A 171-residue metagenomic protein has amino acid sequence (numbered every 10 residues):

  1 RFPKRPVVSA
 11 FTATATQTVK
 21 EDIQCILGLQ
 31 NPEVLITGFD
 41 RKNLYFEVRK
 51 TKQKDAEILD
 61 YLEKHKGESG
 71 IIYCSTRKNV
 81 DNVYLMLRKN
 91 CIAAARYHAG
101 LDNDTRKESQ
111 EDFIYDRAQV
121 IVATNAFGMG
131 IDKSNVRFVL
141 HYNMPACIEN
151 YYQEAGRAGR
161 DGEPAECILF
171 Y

Functional and structural regions predicted by a protein language model:
R1-Y171: Helicase motor core with emphasis on the C-terminal RecA-like subdomain
